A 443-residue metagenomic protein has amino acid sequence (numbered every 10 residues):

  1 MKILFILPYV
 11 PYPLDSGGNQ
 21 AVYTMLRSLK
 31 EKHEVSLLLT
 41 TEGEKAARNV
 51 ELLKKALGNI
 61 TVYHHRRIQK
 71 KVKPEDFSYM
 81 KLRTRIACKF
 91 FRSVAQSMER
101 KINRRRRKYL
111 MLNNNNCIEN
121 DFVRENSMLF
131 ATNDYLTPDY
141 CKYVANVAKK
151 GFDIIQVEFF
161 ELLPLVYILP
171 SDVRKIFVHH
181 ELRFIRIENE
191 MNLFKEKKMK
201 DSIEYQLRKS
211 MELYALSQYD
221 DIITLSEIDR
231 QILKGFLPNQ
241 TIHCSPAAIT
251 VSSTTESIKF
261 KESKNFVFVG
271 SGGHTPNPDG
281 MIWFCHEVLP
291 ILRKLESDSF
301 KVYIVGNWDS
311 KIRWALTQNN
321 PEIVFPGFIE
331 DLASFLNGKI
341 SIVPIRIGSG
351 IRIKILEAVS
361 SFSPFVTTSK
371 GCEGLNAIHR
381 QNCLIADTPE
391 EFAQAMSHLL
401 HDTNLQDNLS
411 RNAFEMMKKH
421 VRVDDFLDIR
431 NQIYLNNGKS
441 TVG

Functional and structural regions predicted by a protein language model:
I3, L7, L169-L193: Active-site proximal beta-strand in glycosyltransferases
Y79-I154, F160-L163, E196-L216: Conserved nucleotide-sugar donor-binding subdomain of glycosyltransferases
I176, F184, S202-Y205, L213-T254: Donor nucleotide-sugar binding/catalytic pocket of nucleotide-sugar-dependent glycosyltransferases
C244-N337: Conserved catalytic-core segment of nucleotide-activated headgroup transferases in glycan assembly
L336-G350, S361-P364: Acidic donor-binding loop of glycosyltransferase active sites
K354-A358, P364-T368: Short hydrophobic beta-strand element within catalytic cores of glycosyltransferases and related nucleotide-activated
C383-E390, H398-T403: Conserved acidic donor-binding segment of nucleotide-sugar-dependent glycosyltransferases
N404-L435: A charged, aromatic-enriched C-terminal amphipathic alpha-helix characteristic of glycosyltransferases across folds
